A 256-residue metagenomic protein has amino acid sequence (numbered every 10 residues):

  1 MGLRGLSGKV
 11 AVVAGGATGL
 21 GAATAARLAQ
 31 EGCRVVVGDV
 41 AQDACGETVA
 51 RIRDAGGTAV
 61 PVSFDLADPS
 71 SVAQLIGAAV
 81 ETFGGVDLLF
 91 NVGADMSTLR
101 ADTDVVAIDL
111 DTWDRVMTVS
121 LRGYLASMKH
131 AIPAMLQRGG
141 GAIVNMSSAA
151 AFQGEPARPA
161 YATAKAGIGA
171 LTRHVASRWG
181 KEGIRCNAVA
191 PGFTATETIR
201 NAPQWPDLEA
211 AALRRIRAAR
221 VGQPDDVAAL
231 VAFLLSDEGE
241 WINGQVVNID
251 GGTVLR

Functional and structural regions predicted by a protein language model:
M1-L3, D102, Q153, A232 (+1 more regions): Short C-terminal tail/terminal secondary-structure segment of NAD(P)H-dependent dehydrogenase/reductase domains
L3-V36, V175: Canonical Rossmann dinucleotide-binding motif of NAD(H)/NADP(H)-dependent dehydrogenases/reductases, specifically
Q42-D43, S63-I76, L110, D225-D226: The beta1-alpha1 cofactor-binding region of Rossmann-like NAD(H)/NADP(H)-dependent oxidoreductases
R100-D114, A212: Substrate-binding pocket helix/loop in short-chain dehydrogenase/reductase
M128, A164-G167, T172: Active-site helix of classical SDR
S148: Residue(s) in the substrate-gating loop at a strand-loop-helix junction that position the organic substrate next
G180, R185, I242-G244: Short, small/polar-rich loop/turn modules that mediate ligand/substrate recognition or access, typified
